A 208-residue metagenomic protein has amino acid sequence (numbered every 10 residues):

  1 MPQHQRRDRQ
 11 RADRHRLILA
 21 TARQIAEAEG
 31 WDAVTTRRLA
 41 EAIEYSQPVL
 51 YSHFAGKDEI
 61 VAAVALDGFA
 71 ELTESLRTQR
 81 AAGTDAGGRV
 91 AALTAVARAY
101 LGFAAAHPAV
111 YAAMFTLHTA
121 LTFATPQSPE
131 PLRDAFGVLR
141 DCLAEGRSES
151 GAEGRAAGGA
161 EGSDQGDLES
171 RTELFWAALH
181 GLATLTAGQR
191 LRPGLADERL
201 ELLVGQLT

Functional and structural regions predicted by a protein language model:
M1-A12, S150-E161, T208: Actinobacteria-biased recognition of intrinsically disordered, low-complexity terminal regions
M1-E29, T36-R38, A42, E59-A62 (+2 more regions): Basic, helix-initiating cap at the start of DNA-binding domains
A26, V61-G68, M114-H118, T122: Alpha-helical DNA-contacting segments of helix-turn-helix folds
I43-F54: Short hydrophobic/aromatic patch on the recognition helix
L76-R77, L121-E161, E169-L174, E198-G205: Amphipathic alpha-helical packing segments from all-alpha helical-bundle domains
R77-V110, R133-D134, G158-E161, Q165 (+1 more regions): Hydrophobic alpha-helical connector segments
T94-T116, A124-E130, R140, T172 (+1 more regions): Helical hydrophobic small-molecule/effector-binding pocket
F175-G194, Q206-T208: Amphipathic C-terminal alpha-helical segment
